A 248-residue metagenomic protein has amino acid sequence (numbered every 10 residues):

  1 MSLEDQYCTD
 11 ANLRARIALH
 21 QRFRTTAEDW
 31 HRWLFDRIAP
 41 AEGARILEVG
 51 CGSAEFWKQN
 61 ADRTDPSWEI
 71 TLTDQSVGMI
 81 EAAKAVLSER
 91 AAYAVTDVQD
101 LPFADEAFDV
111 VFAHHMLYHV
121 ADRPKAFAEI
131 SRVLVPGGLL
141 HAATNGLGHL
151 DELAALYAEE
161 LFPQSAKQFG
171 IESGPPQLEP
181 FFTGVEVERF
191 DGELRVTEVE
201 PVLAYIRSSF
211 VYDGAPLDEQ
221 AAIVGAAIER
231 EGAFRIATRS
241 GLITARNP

Functional and structural regions predicted by a protein language model:
M1-A41, E55-Q59: Conserved class I S-adenosyl-L-methionine
L3, H20, A27, S53 (+2 more regions): Conserved Class I S-adenosyl-L-methionine
R45, G138-L139: Short glycine-centered segments of the SAM/dcSAM-binding site in methyltransferase folds
R45-D100: Class I SAM-dependent methyltransferase SAM/SAH-binding core
Q99-V110: A short acidic, Gly/Pro-enriched loop at the edge of an enzyme's catalytic core that lines a small-molecule cofactor
D109-D122: A short SAM/SAH-binding and catalytic strip from SAM-dependent methyltransferases
P124-P136: A short glycine-rich, Lys/Arg-flanked "PGG" loop and its adjoining helix->strand segment in the class I
L139-A166: Conserved class I S-adenosyl-L-methionine
